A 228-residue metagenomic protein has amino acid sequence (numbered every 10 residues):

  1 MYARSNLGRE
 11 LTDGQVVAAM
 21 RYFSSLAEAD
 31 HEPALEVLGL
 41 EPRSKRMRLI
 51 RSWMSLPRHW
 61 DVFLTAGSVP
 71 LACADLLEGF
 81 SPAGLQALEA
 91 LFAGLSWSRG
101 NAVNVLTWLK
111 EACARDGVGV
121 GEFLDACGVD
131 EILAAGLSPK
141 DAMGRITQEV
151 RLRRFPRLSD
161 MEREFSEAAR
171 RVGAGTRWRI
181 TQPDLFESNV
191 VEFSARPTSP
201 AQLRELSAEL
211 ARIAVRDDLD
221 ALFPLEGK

Functional and structural regions predicted by a protein language model:
M1-A66, L71, E78: Amphipathic, charge-rich alpha-helical segments that serve as recognition/docking helices
Y2-N6, Q148-R151, E192: Short hinge/gating elements
F23-L26, I50-L56, F63-A66, F80-A83 (+5 more regions): Conserved, well-folded catalytic cores of nucleic-acid-processing and energy-transducing macromolecular machines
M47, G79, A93-S96, L152 (+2 more regions): Generic amphipathic alpha-helical segments used as scaffolds and interaction surfaces in large, multi-domain proteins
H59-N104: Contiguous mid-protein beta-loop-alpha structural module that forms a pocket-lining wall or clamp of enzyme active
V103-S188: Intrinsically disordered, low-complexity regulatory segments
R177-D184, S188, E192, R196-K228: C-terminal structured domains
